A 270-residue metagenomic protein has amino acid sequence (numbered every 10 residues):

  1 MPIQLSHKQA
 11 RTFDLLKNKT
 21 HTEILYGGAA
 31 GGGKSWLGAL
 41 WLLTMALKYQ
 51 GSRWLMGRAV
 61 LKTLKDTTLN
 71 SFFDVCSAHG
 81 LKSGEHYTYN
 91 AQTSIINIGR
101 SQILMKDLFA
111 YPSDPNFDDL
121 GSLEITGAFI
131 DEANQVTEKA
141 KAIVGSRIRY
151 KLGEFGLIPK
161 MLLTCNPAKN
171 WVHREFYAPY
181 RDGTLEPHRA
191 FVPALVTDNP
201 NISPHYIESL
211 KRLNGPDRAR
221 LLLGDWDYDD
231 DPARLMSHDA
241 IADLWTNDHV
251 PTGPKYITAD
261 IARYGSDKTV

Functional and structural regions predicted by a protein language model:
M1-E23: Pre-P-loop entry segment of helicase/translocase ATPase cores
A30: The conserved Walker
S35-Y49: Walker A/P-loop NTP-binding motif
S52-L64: Conserved RecA-like ASCE P-loop NTPase motor core of nucleic-acid helicases/translocases
T63-T126: Inter-Walker segment of RecA-like/P-loop motor cores
D131-E132: Walker B catalytic acidic pair
Q135-H205, S209-L213: ASCE P-loop NTPase helicase motor core
N199-A262: ATPase catalytic-site recognition across NTP-hydrolyzing enzymes
